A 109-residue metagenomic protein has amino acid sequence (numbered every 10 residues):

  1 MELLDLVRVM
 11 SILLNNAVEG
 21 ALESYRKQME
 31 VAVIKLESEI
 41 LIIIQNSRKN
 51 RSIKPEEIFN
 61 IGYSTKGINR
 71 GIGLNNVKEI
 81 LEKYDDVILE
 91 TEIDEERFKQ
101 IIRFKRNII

Functional and structural regions predicted by a protein language model:
L3-R26: Conserved ATP-binding N-box helix of the HATPase_c
K27-M29, D86-V87: Glycine-centered, small-residue-biased loops immediately flanking beta-strands in adenine/cofactor-binding cores
Q28-S38: Short beta-strand/loop element within the Bergerat-fold HATPase_c
I40-G71: Glycine-rich/acidic phosphate-handling loop/turn and adjacent ATP-lid/helix of nucleotide-binding kinase/ATPase domains
S47-K49, K105-I109: Two-component histidine kinase transmitter core
G71, D94-I101: Glycine-rich nucleotide-binding loop
N76-I88: Conserved glycine-/histidine-rich ATP-lid loop and adjacent helix of the Bergerat-fold HATPase_c
L89-I93: Short hydrophobic beta-strand elements within the C-terminal catalytic ATPase subdomain
